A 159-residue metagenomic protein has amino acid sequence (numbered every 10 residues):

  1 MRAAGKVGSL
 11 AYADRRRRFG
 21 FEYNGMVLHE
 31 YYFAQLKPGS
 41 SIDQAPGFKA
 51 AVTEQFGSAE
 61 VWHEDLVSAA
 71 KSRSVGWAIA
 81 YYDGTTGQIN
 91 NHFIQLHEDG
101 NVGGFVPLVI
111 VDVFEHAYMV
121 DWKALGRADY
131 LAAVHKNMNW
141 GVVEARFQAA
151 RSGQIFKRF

Functional and structural regions predicted by a protein language model:
M1-F159: Feature for soluble, non-membrane regions of globular proteins
